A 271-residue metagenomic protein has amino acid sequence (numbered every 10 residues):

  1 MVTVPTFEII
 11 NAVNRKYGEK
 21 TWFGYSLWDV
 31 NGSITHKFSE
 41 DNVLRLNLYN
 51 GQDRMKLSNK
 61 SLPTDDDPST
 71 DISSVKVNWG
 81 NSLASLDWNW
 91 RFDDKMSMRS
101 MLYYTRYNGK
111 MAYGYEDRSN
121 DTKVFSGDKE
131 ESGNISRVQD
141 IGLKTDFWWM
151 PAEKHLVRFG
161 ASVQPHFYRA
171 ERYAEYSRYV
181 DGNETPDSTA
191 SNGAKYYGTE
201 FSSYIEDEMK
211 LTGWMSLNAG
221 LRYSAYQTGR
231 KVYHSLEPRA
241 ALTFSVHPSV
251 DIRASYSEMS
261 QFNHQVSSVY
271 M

Functional and structural regions predicted by a protein language model:
M1-P5, S216-Q227, L236, M259: Transmembrane beta-strand segments that form the barrel wall of outer-membrane beta-barrel proteins
M1-W79, G109, Y113: Periplasmic-side early beta-strands and strand-to-turn transitions of outer-membrane beta-barrels
T3, Y49, S162-V163, S257-S260: Short, solvent-exposed turn/loop segments enriched in Gly/Ser/Thr/Pro and often Arg
K16-K20, G51, K60-D71, Y115-D128 (+3 more regions): Flexible, surface-exposed loop regions and adjacent strand-edge segments of Gram-negative outer-membrane beta-barrel
G32, I205, S235-S245: Feature captures outer-membrane beta-barrel proteins of Gram-negative bacteria and organelles
T35-R54, V75-G229: Face-selective signature of the C-terminal outer-membrane beta-barrel domain
N108-K110, A174-E175, F244, P248-M271: Surface-exposed extracellular loop regions of Gram-negative outer-membrane beta-barrel proteins, predominantly
